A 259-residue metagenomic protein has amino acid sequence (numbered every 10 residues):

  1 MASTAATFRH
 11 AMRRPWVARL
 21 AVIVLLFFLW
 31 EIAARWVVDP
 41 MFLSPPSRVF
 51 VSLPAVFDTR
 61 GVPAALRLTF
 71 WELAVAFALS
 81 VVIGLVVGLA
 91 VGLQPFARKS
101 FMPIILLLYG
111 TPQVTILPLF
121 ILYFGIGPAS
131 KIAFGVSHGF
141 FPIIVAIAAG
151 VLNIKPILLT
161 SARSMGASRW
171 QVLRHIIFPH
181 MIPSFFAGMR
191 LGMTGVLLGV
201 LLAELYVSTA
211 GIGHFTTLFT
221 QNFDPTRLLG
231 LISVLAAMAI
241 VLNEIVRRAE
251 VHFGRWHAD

Functional and structural regions predicted by a protein language model:
M1-V24, E244-D259: Transmembrane alpha-helical segments of polytopic membrane transport and secretion proteins
T4-R13, R35-A78: Periplasmic/extracellular loop-to-transmembrane helix junction in inner-membrane transport proteins
A21-L29, P63, R67, W71-V91 (+4 more regions): Hydrophobic alpha-helical transmembrane segments of multipass integral membrane proteins, especially permease/channel
A64-E72, L122-I143, F186, R227-V234: Loop-to-helix entry region at the N-terminal start of transmembrane alpha-helices in multi-pass membrane transporters
V86-I121, G135, A146-A149, T160: Cytoplasmic-entry segments and transmembrane alpha-helices of multi-pass inner-membrane transporters
T111, V151-I157, S161-M181, Q221: Short helix-to-coil transition segments within interhelical loops that connect adjacent transmembrane helices
A133-S137, R169-L202, V246: Transmembrane alpha-helices
G213-R248: Hydrophobic alpha-helical transmembrane segments of polytopic membrane proteins
